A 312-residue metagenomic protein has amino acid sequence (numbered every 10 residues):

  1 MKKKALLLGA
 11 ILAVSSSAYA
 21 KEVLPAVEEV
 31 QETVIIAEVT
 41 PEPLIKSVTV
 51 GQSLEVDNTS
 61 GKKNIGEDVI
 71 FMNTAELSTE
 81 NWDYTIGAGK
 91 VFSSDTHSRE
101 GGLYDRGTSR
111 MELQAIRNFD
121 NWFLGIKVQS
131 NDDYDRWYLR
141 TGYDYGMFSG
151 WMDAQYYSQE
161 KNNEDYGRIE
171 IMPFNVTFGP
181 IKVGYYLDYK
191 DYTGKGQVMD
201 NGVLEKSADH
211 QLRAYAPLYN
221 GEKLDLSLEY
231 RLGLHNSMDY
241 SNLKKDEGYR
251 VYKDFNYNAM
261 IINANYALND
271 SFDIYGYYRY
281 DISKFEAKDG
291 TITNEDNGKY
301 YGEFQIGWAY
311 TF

Functional and structural regions predicted by a protein language model:
M1-G51, W82-T85: Cleavable N-terminal export/targeting peptides
V50-V56, I86-K90, I126-S130, Y143 (+4 more regions): Transmembrane beta-barrel strands of outer-membrane/channel proteins
I65-F71, D105-M111, D133-W137, N163-I169 (+3 more regions): Residues that define the transmembrane beta-barrel architecture of outer-membrane proteins
M72-E76, E112-I116, R140-G142, E170-N175 (+3 more regions): Outer-membrane beta-barrel architecture
N81-I86, N118-G125, G146-M152, N175-Y185 (+4 more regions): Repeated loop/turn-to-beta-strand initiation elements of outer-membrane beta-barrel proteins
S109-M111, F123, H210-N294: Outer membrane beta-barrel transmembrane domains
F148-Y249: Detector for outer-membrane/organellar transmembrane beta-barrel domains, recognizing the amphipathic beta-strand
Y266, D296-F312: Outer-membrane beta-barrel "beta-signal"
